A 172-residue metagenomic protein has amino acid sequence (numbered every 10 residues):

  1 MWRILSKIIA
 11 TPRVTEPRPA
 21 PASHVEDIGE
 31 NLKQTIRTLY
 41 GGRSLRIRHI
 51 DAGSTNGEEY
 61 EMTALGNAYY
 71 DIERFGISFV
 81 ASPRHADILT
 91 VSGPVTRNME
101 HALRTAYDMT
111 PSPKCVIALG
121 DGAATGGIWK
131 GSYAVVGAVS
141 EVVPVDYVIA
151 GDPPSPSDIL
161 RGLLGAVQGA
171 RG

Functional and structural regions predicted by a protein language model:
M1-S54, A64, Y69-I72, V80 (+3 more regions): Iron-sulfur (Fe-S) cluster-binding modules
N56-Y70, R74-P144, I149-D158: Cofactor-cradling patches in redox/metallo enzymes
